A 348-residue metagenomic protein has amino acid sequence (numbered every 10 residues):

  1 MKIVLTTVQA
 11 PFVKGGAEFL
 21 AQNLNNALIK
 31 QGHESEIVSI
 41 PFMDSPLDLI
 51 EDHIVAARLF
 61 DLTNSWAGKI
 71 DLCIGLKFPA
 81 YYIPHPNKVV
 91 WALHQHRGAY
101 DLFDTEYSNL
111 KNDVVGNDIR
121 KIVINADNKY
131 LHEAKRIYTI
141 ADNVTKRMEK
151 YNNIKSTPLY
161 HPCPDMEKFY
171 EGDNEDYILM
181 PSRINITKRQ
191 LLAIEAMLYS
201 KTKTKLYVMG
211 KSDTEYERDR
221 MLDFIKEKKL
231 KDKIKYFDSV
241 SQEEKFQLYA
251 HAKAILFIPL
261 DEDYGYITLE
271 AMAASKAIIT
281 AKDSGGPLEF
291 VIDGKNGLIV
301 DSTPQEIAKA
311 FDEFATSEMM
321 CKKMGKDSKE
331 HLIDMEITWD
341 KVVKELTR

Functional and structural regions predicted by a protein language model:
S108, D113-I137, T145: Membrane-proximal helix-turn-helix segments that form the acceptor-binding/catalytic region of lipid-linked
Y170-K188, I194-K201, L206-V208: Conserved donor-binding/catalytic core segment of Leloir-type glycosyltransferases
K205-L222: Glycosyltransferase donor-sugar binding loop
R218-V240: Nucleotide-activated donor-binding/catalytic signature segment of Leloir-type glycosyltransferases, i.e., the conserved
L260: Aromatic "clamp/platform" in nucleotide-sugar-dependent glycosyltransferases that forms part of the donor/acceptor
A277-A281: Short hydrophobic beta-strand element within catalytic cores of glycosyltransferases and related nucleotide-activated
D293-G294, L298-Q305, E313-E318: Conserved acidic donor-binding segment of nucleotide-sugar-dependent glycosyltransferases
E306, E313, M320-M335, K341: A short, well-ordered alpha-helix in the C-terminal region of glycosyltransferases
